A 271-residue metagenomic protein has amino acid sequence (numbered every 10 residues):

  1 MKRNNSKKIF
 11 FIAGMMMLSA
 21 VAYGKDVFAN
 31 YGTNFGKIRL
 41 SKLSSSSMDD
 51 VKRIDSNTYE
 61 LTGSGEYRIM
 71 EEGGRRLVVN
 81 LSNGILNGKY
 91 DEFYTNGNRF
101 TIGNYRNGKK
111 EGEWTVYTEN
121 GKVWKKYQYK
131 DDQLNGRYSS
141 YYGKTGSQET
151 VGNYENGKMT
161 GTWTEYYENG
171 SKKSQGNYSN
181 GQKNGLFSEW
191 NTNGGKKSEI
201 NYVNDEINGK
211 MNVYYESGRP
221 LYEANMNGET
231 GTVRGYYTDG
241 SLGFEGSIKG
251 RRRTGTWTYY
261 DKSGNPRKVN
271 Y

Functional and structural regions predicted by a protein language model:
M1-R3, L18, G24: Disordered, low-complexity tails and leader-like regions
K2-F11: Bacterial N-terminal signal peptides that target proteins for export
I12-S19: Bacterial N-terminal signal peptides
A20-Y271: Glycine/tyrosine- and acidic-biased, solvent-exposed loop/turn segments at the edges of beta-strands
